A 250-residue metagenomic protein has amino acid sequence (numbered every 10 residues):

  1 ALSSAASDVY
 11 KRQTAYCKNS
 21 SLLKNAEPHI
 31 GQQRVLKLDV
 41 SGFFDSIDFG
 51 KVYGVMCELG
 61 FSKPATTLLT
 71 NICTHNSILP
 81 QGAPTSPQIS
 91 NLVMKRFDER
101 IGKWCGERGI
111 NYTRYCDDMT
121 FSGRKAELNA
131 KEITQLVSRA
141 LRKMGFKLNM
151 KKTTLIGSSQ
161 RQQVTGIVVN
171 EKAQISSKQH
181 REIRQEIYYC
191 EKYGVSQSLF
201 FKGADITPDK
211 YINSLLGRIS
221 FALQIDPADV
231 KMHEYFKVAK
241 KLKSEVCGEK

Functional and structural regions predicted by a protein language model:
A1-Y10: Single conserved hydrophobic/aromatic residue that forms the stacking wall/gate of nucleotide- or nucleobase-binding
S3, S20-S21, S86: Short linear Ser/Thr-Pro motifs
K11-K24, N71-I72: Short, glycine/charge-rich beta-strand/loop segments that flank catalytic centers and engage negatively charged groups
P28-C116, T120-G157, K178, V195-K250: Conserved polymerase palm-domain catalytic core
S158-Q162: RNase H-like two-metal-ion nuclease catalytic core shared by retroviral integrases and related mobile-element nucleases
G166: Globin-like tetrapyrrole-binding proteins
V169-K172, S176: Acidic, Ser/Thr-rich peripheral helices and adjacent loops at domain boundaries
Q179-Y193: A hydrophobic, small-residue-rich beta->alpha segment in the mid-to-C-terminal subdomain of diverse proteins
